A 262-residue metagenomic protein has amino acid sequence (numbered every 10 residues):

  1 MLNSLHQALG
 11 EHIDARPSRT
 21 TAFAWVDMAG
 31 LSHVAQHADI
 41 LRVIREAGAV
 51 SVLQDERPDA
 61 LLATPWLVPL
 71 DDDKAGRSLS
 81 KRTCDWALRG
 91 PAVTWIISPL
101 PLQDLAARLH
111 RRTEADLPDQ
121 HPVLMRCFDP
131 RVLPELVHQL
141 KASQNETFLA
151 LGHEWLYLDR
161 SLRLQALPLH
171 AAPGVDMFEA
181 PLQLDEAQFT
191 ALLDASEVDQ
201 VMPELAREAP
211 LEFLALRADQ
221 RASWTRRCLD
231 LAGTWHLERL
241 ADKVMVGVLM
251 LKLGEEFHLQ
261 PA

Functional and structural regions predicted by a protein language model:
M1-Q54, P58-D59, L67-L70, R77-S78 (+2 more regions): A contiguous, surface-oriented mixed alpha/beta subdomain in the mid-to-C-terminal portion of proteins that forms
T64: Active-site microenvironments that recognize anionic phosphate/pyrophosphate groups
D85-A87: A surface-exposed, charged beta-strand/loop segment in the N-terminal or early-internal portion of soluble proteins
R89-I97: Aromatic-anchored, charged helix-turn/loop surface patch used as a conserved interaction hotspot
